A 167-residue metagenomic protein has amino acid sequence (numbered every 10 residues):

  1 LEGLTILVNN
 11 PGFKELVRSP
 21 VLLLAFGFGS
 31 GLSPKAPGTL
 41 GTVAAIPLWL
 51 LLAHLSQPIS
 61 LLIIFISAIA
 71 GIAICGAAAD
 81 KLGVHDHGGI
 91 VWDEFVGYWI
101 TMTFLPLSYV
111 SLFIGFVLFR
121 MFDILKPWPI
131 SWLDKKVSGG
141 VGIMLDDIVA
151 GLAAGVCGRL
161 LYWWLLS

Functional and structural regions predicted by a protein language model:
E2-K81, G88, F95-S167: Hydrophobic alpha-helical transmembrane segments
